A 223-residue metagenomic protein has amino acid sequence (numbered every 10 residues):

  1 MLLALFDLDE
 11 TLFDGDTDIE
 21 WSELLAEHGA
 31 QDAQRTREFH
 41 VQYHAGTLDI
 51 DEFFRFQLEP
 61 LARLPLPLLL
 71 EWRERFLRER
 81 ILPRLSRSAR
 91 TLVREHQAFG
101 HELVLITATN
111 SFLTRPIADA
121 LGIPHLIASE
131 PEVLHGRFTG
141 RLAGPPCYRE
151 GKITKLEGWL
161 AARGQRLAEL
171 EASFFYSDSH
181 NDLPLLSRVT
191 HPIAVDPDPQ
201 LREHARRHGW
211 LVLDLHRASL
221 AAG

Functional and structural regions predicted by a protein language model:
M1, E71, R78-V104, A108-G223: C-terminal cap/substrate-recognition subdomain and adjoining C-terminal extension of metal-dependent phosphatase-like
M1-L48: Active-site neighborhood of HAD-like aspartate-dependent phosphohydrolases
G15, A33, T47, D51 (+2 more regions): Electropositive phosphate-/nucleotide-binding environments in soluble metabolic enzymes
G15-L24, L66-L69, S129, L142 (+1 more regions): Active-site phosphate-binding/coordination module
W21, F56-Q57, L68, L113 (+1 more regions): Hydrophobic alpha-helical segments typical of transmembrane helices and their membrane-interface/capping positions
Q42-L66, E130: Short, compositionally biased "basic patch" segments
R63-P67, E71, F76: Phosphate/nucleotide-donor binding subsite
